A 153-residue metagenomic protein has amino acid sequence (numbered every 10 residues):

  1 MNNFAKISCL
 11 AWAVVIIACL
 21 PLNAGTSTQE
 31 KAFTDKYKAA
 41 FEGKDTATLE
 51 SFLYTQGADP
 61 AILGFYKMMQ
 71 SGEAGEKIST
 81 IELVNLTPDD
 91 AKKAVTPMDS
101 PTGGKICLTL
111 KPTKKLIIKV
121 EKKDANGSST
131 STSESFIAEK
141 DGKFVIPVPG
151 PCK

Functional and structural regions predicted by a protein language model:
M1-I7: Positively charged n-region of N-terminal signal peptides that target proteins for export
C9-C19: Bacterial N-terminal signal peptides
L20-T46, S51, T55: Short, low-complexity N-terminal intrinsically disordered segments enriched in polar/charged residues
G43, L108, A138-G142: A short, structured loop/turn motif at beta-sheet edges
T46, S51-S71: Short, solvent-exposed secondary-structure junction/capping segments
L53-Q56, E82-T87, K122, S135 (+1 more regions): A mature extracytoplasmic/lumenal domain signature
Y66-T130: Surface-exposed, charged secondary-structure patches
I117-K153: Short beta-strand edge/turn micro-motifs at domain boundaries
